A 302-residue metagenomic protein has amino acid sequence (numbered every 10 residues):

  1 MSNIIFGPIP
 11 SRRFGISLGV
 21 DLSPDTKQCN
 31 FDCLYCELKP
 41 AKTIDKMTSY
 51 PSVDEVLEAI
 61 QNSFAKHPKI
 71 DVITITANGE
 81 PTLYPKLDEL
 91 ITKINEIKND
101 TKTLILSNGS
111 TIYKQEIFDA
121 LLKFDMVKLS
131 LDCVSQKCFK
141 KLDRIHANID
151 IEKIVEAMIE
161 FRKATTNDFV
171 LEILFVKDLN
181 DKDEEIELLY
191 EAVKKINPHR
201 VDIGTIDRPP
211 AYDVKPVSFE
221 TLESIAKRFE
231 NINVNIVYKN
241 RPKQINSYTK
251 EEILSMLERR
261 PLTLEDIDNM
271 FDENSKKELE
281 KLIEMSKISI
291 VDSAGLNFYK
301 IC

Functional and structural regions predicted by a protein language model:
M1-R13, P24, E58, D181-C302: Auxiliary Fe-S-binding modules of radical SAM enzymes
R13-D54: Canonical Radical SAM [4Fe-4S] cluster-binding loop centered on the CxxxCxxC motif and its immediate flanking residues
G15-S17, C33, I70, M126 (+1 more regions): Structural motif
C36-P40, K69-V72, V134-C138, F169-V170: Short, basic/glycine-rich phosphate-binding loops at helix/coil junctions that contact nucleotide phosphates
K39-I75, P85-E89: Conserved alpha-helical substructure of the radical SAM core
T74-E80, N108-G109: Glycine-rich beta-strand-to-loop/alpha-helix junction loops that act as flexible
L83-T221: Conserved AdoMet/S-adenosylmethionine-binding subsite of the radical SAM
